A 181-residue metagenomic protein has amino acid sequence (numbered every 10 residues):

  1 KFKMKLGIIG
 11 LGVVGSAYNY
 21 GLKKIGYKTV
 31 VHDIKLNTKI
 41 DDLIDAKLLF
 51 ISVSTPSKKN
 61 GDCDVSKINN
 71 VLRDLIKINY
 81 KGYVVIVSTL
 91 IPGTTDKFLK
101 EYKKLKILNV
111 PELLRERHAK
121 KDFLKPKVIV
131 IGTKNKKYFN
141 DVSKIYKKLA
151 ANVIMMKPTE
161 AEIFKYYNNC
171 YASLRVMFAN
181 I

Functional and structural regions predicted by a protein language model:
F2-I44: NAD(P)+-binding Rossmann beta1-loop-alpha1 motif at the extreme N-terminus of oxidoreductases
K5, K28, K47, K106 (+1 more regions): Residues at the starts of beta-strands that form the adenosine-phosphate
L43-L48, N79-G82: Short acidic/histidine-rich motifs immediately flanking catalytic phosphotransfer sites in two-component signaling
F50-S54, V87-S88, G132: Short, well-ordered coil/turn residues at beta-beta hairpins and beta-strand->alpha-helix junctions within
S54-K59, E160-I163: A short, flexible beta-alpha/helix-coil linker loop
P56-H118: Rossmann-like NAD(P)(H) cofactor-binding subdomain of soluble oxidoreductases
K97-L108, A119-I181: Internal alpha-helical scaffold of NAD(P)-dependent oxidoreductase catalytic cores
